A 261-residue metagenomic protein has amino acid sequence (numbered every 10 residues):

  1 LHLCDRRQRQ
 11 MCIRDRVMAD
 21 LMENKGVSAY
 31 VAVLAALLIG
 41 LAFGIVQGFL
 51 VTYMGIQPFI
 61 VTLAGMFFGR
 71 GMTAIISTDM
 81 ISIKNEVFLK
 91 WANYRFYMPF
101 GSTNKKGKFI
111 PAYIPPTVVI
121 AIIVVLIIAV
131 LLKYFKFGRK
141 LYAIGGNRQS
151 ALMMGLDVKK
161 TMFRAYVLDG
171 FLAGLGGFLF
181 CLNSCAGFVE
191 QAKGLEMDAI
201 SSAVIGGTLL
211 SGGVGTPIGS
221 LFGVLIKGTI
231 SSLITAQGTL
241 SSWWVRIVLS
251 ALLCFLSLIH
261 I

Functional and structural regions predicted by a protein language model:
L1-R9, I13, I259-H260: Single conserved hydrophobic/aromatic residue that forms the stacking wall/gate of nucleotide- or nucleobase-binding
G26-F67, F222-I226: Alpha-helical transmembrane segments within multi-pass membrane transporters and channels
Y30-L38, I60, V118-I122, F163-V167 (+2 more regions): Hydrophobic alpha-helical transmembrane segments
M54, P58-F137, T161-F163, S184-V189 (+1 more regions): Transmembrane helix-bundle core of multi-pass membrane transporters and related energy-transducing complexes
I60, L152, D157-C181, K193 (+1 more regions): Transmembrane alpha-helices
R70-G71, I120-A129, D169-G177, I205-T208 (+2 more regions): Hydrophobic core segments of alpha-helical transmembrane domains in multi-pass membrane transport and ion-translocation
G146, M153-K160, I230-H260: Cytosolic-side transmembrane-helix boundaries in multi-pass membrane proteins
V167, L172-A173, N183-S250: Transmembrane alpha-helical segments in multi-pass inner-membrane proteins
